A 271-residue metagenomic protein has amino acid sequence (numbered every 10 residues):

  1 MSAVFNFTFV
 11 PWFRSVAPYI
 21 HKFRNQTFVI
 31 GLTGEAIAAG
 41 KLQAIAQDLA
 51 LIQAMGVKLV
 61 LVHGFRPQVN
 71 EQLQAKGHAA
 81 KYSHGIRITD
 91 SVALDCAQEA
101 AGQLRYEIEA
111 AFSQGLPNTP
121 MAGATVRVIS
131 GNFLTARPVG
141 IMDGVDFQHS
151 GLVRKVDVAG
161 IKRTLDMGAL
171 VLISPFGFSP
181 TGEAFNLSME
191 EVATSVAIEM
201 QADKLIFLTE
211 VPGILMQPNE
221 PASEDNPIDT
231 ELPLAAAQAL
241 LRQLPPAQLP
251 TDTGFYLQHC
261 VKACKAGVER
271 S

Functional and structural regions predicted by a protein language model:
M1-R270: Nucleotide/pyrophosphate-binding catalytic subdomain
